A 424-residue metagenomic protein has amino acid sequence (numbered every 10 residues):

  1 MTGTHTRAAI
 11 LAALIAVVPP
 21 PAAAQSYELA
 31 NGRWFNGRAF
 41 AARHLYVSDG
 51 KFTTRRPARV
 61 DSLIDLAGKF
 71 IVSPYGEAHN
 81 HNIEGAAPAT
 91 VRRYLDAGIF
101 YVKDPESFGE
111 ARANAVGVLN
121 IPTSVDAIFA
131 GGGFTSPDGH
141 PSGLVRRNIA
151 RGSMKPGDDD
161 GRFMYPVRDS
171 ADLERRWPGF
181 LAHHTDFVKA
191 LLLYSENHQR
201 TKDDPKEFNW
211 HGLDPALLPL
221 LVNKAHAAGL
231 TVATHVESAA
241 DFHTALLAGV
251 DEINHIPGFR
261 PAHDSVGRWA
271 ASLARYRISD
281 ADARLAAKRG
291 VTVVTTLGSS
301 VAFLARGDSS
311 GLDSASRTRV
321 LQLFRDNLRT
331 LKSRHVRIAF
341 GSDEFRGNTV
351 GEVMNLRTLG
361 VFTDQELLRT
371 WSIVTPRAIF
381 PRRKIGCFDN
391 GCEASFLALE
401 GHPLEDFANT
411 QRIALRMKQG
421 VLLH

Functional and structural regions predicted by a protein language model:
M1-I10: Bacterial N-terminal signal peptides that target proteins for export
V18-P19: N-terminal signal peptide c-region/cleavage motif recognized by signal peptidases
A22-A58, G401-D406, V421-L422: N-terminal metal-binding scaffold of metallo-dependent hydrolase/deaminase domains
Y27-L29, P57-P88, F100: Replace "His-x-His-based motif
P74-Y75, P88-L230, S279-A302, R306: Divalent-metal coordination cores built from histidine and acidic residues
A86-P88, N114, R200, F242-V250 (+6 more regions): Histidine/acidic-residue-rich catalytic or RNA/ligand-binding cores of hydrolases and nuclease-related proteins
V102-P105, D203-L321, R337-A339, R377-I379: Active-site core of metal-dependent hydrolases
A315-H402: His/Asp/Glu-enriched, well-ordered alpha-helical/loop segment that forms or immediately abuts the divalent-metal
